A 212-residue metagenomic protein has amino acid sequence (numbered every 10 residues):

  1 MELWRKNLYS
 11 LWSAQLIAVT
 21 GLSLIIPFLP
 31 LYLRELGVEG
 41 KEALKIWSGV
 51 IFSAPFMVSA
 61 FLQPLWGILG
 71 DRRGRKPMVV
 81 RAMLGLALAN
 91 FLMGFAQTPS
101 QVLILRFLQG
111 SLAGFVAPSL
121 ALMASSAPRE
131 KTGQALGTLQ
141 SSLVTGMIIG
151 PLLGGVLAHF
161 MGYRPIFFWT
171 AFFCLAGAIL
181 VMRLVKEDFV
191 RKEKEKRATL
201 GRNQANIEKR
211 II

Functional and structural regions predicted by a protein language model:
M1-R5, D188-I212: Juxtamembrane intracellular "pre-TM" segments in multi-pass secondary transporters
W4-G49: Helix-loop boundary and gating motifs at the non-cytosolic
P30, I149-A158: Small-residue (Gly/Pro/Ala) motifs that create kinks and tight helix-helix packing interfaces
V50-W66: Central cavity-lining transmembrane alpha-helices of secondary-active solute carriers, predominantly the Major
F61-Q97: Conserved MFS/SLC helix-loop-helix module at the cytosolic interface between two early adjacent transmembrane helices
A89, S100-L108: Paired small-residue
L105-L143: Cytoplasmic helix-loop-helix junction between adjacent transmembrane helices in 12-TM secondary transporters
I166-M182: Symmetry-related core transmembrane helices of the 12-TM Major Facilitator Superfamily/SLC fold
